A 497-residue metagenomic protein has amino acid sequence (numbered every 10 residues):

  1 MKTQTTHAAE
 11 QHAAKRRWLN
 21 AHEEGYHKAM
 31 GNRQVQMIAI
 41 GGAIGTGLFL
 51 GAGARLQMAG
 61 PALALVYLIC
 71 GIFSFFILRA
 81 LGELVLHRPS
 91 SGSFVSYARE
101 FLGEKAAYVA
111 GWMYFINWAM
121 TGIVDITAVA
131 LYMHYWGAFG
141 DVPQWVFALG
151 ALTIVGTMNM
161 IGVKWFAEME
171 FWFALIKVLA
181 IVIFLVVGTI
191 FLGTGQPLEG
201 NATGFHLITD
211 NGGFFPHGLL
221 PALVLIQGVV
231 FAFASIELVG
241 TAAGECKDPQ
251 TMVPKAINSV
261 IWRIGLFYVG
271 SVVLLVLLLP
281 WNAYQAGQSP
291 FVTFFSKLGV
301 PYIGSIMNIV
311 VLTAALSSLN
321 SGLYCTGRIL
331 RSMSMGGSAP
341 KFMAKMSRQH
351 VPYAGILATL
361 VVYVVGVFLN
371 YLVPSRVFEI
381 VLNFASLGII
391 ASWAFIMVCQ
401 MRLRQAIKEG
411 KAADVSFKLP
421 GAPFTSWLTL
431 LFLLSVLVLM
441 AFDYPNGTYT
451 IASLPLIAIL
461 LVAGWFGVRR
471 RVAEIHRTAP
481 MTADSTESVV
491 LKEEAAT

Functional and structural regions predicted by a protein language model:
M1-G53, Q57-A62, F75, R79 (+5 more regions): Membrane-interface "cap" regions at the ends of multi-pass membrane proteins
H27-M30, L50-F147, T157, V260-R263 (+2 more regions): Extracellular loop-to-transmembrane helix junctions
M30-F49, A151-I154, I208-V269, L274-L275 (+2 more regions): Hydrophobic, membrane-embedded alpha-helices of multi-pass small-molecule transporters
S96-A98, G103, Y135-F139, I208-G212 (+4 more regions): TM-loop-TM module centered on a large, flexible mid-protein loop between adjacent transmembrane helices in multi-pass
Q144-A202, A234, I257-I261, L382-F395 (+3 more regions): Membrane-interface loop-to-helix entry segments
I176-D210, V273-L279, W393-G410, G467-V472: Hydrophobic alpha-helical segments and their helix-loop junctions in multi-pass secondary transporters
F342-Y353, W393-Y444: C-terminal membrane-solvent junction of multi-pass transporters and transport-like membrane proteins
I380, F384-S392, L419-T497: A generic transmembrane alpha-helix motif of multi-pass inner-membrane proteins
